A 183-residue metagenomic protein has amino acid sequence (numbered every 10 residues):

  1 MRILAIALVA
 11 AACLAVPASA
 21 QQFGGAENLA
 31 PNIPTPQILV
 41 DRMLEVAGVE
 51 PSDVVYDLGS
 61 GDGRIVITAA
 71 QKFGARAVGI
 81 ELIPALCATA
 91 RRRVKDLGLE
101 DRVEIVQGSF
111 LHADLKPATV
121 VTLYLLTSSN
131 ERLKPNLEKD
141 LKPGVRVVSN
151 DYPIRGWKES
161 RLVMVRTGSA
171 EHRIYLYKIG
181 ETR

Functional and structural regions predicted by a protein language model:
A5-A15: Bacterial N-terminal signal peptides
P34-S52: Conserved alpha-helix/loop element of class I SAM-dependent methyltransferases that forms part of the SAM/SAH-binding
S52-G61: Conserved class I S-adenosyl-L-methionine
G63-I67: Glycine-rich SAM-binding Motif I of class I
R76-E81: Conserved SAM-binding motif I beta-strand of class I
P84-P117: S-adenosyl-L-methionine
K116-R132: A short SAM/SAH-binding and catalytic strip from SAM-dependent methyltransferases
S128-R183: C-terminal substrate-binding/active-site "lid" region of AdoMet-derived donor-dependent transferases
